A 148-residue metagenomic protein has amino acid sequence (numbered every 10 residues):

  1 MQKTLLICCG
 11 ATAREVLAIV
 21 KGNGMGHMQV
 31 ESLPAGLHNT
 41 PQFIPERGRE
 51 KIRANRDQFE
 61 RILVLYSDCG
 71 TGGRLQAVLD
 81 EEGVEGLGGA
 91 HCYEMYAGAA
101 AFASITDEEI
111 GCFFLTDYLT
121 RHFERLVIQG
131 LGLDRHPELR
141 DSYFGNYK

Functional and structural regions predicted by a protein language model:
M1-G24: N-terminal basic/disordered segments at the start of proteins
K3-C8, C112-D117, K148: Short hydrophobic beta-strand segments
G26-I44: A short beta-strand-loop structural module common to alpha/beta enzyme folds
P41-A54: Glycine-rich, highly charged phosphate/nucleotide-binding loops
R61-Y66: Short glycine-rich phosphate-binding loop at a beta-alpha junction
R74-I128: Long, charge-dense
L126-D141: Active-site glycine-rich loop that binds ribose-phosphate moieties when present
D141-K148: Conserved anion/nucleotide-ligand pocket segment
